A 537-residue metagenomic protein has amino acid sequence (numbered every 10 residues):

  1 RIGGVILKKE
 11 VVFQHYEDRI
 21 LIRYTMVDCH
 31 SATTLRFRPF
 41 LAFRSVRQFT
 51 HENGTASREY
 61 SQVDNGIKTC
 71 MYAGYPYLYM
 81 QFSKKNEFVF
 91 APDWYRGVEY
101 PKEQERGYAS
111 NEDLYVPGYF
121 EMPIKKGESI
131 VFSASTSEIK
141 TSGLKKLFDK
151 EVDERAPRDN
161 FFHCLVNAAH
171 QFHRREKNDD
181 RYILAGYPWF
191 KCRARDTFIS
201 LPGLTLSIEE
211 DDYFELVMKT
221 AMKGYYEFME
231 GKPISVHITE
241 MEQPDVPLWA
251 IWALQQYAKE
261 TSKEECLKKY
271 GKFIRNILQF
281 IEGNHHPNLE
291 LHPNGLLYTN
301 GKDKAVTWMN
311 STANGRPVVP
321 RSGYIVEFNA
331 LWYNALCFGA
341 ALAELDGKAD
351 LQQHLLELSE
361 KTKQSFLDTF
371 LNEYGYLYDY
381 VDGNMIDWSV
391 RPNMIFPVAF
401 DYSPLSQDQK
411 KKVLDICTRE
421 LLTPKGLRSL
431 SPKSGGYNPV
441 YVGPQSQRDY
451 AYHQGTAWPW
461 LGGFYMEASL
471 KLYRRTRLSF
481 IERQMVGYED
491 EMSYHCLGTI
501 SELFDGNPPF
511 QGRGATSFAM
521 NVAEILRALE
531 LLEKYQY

Functional and structural regions predicted by a protein language model:
R1-Y537: Acidic, mature catalytic/reactive cores of soluble proteins
